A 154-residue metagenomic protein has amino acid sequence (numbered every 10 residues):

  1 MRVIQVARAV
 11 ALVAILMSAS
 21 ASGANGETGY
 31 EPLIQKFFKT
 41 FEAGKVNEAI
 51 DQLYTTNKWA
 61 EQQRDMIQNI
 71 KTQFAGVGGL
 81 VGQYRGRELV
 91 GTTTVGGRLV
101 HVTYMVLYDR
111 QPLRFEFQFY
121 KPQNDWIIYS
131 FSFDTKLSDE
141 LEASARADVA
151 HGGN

Functional and structural regions predicted by a protein language model:
M1-V10: Bacterial N-terminal signal peptides that target proteins for export
A9-S18: Bacterial N-terminal signal peptides
S18-A43: Short, low-complexity N-terminal intrinsically disordered segments enriched in polar/charged residues
G26-E27, N69-E116: Surface-exposed, charged secondary-structure patches
E31-Q35, K39, N47-D51, Q68 (+1 more regions): Solvent-exposed, polar/charged alpha-helical surfaces in well-ordered, non-transmembrane soluble domains, broadly
G44-K58: Short, well-ordered alpha-helical segments enriched in acidic and aromatic residues
F115-I127, F133: A short, surface-exposed beta-strand/turn
S130-N154: Low-complexity, intrinsically disordered terminal/linker segments enriched in charged and Gly/Pro repeats
